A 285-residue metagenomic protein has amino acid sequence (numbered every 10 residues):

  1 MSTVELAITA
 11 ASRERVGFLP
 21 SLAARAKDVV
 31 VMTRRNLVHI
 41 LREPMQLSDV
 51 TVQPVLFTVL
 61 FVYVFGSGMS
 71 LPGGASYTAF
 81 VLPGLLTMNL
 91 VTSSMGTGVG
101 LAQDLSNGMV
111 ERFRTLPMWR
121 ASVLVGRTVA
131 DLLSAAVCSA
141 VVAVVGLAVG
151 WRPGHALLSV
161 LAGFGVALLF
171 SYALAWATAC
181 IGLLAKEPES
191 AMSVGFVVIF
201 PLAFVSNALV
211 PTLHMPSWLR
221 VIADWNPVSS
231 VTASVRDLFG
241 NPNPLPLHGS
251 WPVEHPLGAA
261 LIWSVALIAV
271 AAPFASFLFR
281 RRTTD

Functional and structural regions predicted by a protein language model:
S2-E14, F239, N243, W251-D285: Junction motif at the cytosolic side of a transmembrane helix
S2-I8, A24-V31, F204-G249, G258: Short hydrophobic, aromatic-rich alpha-helical segments embedded in or entering the lipid bilayer of multi-pass
L6, S12-Q53: Aromatic- and glycine-rich beta-strand/loop motifs that create alpha-glucan
M32, V50-T51, V81, L85 (+6 more regions): Residue-level recognition of transmembrane alpha-helices in multi-pass small-molecule transporters/permeases
L56-F61, Y77-V149, L174, T178 (+2 more regions): Hydrophobic alpha-helical transmembrane segments of multi-pass membrane transport proteins
F61-S70, T92, V149-G154, L158 (+4 more regions): Short helix-capping/hinge motifs at transmembrane helix termini and TM-loop junctions
Y63-G68, G182-S229: Transmembrane helix segments
R120-G195, H255-S276: Alpha-helical transmembrane segments and their short interhelical loops
